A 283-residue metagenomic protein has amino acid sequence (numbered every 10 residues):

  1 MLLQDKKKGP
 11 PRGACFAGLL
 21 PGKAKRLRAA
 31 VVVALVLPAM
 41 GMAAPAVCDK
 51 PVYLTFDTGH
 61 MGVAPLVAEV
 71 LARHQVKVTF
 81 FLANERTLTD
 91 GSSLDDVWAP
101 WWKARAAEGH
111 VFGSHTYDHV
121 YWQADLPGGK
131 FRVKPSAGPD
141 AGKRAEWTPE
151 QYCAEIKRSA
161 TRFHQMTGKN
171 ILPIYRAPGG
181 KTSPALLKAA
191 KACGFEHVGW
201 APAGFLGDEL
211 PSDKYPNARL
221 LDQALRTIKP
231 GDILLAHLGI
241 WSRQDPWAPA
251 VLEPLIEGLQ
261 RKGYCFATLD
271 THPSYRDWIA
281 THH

Functional and structural regions predicted by a protein language model:
A30-A39: Bacterial N-terminal signal peptides
A44-D140, R144-W147, E155-P173: Active-site beta->alpha N-cap acidic-glycine motif
A46-V47, R73-H74, V78, Q244-H283: C-terminal domain-boundary segment and adjacent tail
T58-V63, N84-V97, V120-D125, I174-P184 (+3 more regions): Acidic-and-aromatic substrate-binding clefts and catalytic sites of carbohydrate-active enzymes
V111-H119, G180-T182, L235-L238: Histidine-centered catalytic micro-motifs
K181-T227, Y264-Y275: His/Asp/Glu-enriched short active-site or ligand-binding loop at hydrolase and phosphoryl-transfer sites
